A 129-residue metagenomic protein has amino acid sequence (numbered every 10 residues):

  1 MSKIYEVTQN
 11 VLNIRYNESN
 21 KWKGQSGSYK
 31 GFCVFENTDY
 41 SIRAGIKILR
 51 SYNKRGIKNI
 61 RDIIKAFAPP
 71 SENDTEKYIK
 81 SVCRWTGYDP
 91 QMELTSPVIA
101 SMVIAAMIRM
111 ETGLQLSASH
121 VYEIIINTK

Functional and structural regions predicted by a protein language model:
M1-K129: Cell-wall polysaccharide-cleaving catalytic domain and substrate-binding groove, primarily in peptidoglycan/chitin
